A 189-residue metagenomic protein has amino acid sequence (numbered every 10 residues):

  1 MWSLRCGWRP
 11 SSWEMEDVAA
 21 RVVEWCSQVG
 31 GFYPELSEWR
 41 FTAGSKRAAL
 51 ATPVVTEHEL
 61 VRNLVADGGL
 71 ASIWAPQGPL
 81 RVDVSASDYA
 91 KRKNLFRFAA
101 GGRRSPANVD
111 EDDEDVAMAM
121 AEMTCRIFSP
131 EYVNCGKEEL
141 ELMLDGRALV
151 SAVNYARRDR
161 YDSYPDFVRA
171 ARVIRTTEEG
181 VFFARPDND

Functional and structural regions predicted by a protein language model:
M1-R40, N134, E138-D189: C-terminal interaction module
Q28-L144: Internal, hydrophobic cores of structured domains that mediate oligomerization or house catalytic pockets within large
